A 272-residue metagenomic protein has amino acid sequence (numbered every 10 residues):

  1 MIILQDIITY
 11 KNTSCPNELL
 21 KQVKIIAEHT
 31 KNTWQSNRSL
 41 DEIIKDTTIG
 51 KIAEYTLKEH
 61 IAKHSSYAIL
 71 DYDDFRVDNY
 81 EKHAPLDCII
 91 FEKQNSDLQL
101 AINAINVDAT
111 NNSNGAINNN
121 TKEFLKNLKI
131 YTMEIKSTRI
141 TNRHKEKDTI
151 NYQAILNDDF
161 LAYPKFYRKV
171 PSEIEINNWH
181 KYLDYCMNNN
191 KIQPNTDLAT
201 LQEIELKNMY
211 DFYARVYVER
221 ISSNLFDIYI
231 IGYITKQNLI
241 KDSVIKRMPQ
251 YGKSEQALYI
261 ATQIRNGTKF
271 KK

Functional and structural regions predicted by a protein language model:
M1-A84, I90-K272: Nucleic-acid endonuclease domains
